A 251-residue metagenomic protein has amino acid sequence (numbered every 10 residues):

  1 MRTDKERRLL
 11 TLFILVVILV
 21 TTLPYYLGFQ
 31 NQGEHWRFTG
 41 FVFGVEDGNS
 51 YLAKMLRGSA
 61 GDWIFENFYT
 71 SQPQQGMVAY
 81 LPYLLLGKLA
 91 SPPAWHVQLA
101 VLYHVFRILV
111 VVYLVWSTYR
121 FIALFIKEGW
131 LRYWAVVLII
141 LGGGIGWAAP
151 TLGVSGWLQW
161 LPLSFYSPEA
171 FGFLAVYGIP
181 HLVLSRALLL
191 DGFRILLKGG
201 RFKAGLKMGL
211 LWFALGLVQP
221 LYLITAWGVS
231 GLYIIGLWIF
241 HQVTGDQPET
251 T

Functional and structural regions predicted by a protein language model:
M1-F13: N-terminal membrane topogenic signal
K5-R7, G129, K203, G245-T251: Membrane-interfacial entry segments at the cytosolic side of transmembrane helices
F13-V16, L210, D246-T251: Hydrophobic alpha-helical membrane-interfacial segments at the cytosolic entry of transmembrane helices
T21-L190, A214-I224: Active-site lumenal/periplasmic loops and adjacent helix-entry segments of GT-C-fold, multi-pass membrane
V115, Y119, A123, L190-K198 (+2 more regions): Hydrophobic transmembrane alpha-helices
Y177-P180, L184-A204, T244-G245: Membrane-interface transmembrane helices that cradle and orient dolichyl/undecaprenyl
R194-I195, A204-L223, G231: Membrane-interface alpha helices of multi-pass inner-membrane proteins
Q219, L223, I239-T251: Short, basic, low-complexity termini and linkers enriched in Ser/Thr/Gly/Pro that act as targeting/leader peptides
